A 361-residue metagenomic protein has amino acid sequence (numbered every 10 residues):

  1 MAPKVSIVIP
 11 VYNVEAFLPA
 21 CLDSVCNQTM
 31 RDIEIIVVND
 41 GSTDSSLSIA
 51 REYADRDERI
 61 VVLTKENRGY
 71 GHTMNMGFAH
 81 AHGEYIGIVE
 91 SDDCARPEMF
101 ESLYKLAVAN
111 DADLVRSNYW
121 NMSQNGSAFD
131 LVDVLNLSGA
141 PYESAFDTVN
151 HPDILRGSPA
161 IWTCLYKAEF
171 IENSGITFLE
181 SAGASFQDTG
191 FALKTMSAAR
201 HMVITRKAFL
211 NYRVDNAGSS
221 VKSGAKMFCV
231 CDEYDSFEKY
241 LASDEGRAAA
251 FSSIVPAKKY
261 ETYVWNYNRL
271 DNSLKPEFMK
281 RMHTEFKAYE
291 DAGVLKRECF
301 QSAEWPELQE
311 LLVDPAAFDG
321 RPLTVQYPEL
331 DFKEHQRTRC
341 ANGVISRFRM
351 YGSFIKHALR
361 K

Functional and structural regions predicted by a protein language model:
M1-C26: N-proximal low-complexity "stem/linker" segments adjacent to membrane-targeting elements
A2-V5, C26-V37, S45, D57-V61: Short loop->beta transition adjacent to catalytic acidic/histidine clusters or analogous donor-positioning motifs
N39-S48, E90: A conserved acidic beta->alpha catalytic loop
L47-H82: Conserved donor nucleotide-binding strand/loop of the catalytic core
Y70, M74, S91-R206, L210-M227: Donor-binding/catalytic cores of nucleotide-activated saccharide and glycerol-phosphate transferases/polymerases
I86: Short aromatic/hydrophobic "clamp" motif used to bind/position activated sugar donors
D111-A112, N272-K361: Membrane-interface aromatic/basic loop that binds lipid-linked glycans or pyrophosphate carriers, typified by
K207-N216, V221-R247, E261-G293: Catalytic core of nucleotide-sugar-dependent glycosyltransferases
